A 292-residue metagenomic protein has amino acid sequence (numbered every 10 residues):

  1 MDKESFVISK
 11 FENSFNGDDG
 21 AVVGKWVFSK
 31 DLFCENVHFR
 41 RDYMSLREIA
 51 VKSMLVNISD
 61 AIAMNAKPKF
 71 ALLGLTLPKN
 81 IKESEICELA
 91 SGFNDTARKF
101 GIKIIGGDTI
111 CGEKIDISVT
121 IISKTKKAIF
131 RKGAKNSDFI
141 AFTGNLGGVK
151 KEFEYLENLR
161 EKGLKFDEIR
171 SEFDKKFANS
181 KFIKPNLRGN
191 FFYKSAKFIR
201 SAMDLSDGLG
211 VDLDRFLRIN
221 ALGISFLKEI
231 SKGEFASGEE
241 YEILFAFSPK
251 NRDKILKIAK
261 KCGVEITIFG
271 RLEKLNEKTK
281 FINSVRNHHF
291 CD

Functional and structural regions predicted by a protein language model:
M1-D292: Helix-biased detector of long, well-ordered alpha-helical tracts
